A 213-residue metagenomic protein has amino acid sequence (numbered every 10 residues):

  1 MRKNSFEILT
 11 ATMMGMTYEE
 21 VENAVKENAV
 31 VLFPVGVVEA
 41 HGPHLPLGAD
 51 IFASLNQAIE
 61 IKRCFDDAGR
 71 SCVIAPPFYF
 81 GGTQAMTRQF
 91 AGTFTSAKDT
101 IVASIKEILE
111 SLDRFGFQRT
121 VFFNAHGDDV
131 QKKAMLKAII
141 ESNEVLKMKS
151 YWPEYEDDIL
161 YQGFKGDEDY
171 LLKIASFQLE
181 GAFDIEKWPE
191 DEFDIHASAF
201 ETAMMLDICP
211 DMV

Functional and structural regions predicted by a protein language model:
M1-V121, A125-V213: Extended, histidine- and acidic-residue-enriched regions that form the cofactor-binding/catalytic faces
